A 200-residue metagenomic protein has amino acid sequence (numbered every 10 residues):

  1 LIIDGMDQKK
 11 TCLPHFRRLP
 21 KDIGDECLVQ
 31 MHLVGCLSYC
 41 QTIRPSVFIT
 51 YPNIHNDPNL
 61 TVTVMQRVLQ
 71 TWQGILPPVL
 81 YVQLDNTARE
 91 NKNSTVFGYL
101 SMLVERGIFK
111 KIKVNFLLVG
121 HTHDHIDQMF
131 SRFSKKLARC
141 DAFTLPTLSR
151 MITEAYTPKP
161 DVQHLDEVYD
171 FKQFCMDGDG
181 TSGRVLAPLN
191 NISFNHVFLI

Functional and structural regions predicted by a protein language model:
L1-I200: Extended mixed-charge, aromatic/glycine-enriched low-complexity segments
